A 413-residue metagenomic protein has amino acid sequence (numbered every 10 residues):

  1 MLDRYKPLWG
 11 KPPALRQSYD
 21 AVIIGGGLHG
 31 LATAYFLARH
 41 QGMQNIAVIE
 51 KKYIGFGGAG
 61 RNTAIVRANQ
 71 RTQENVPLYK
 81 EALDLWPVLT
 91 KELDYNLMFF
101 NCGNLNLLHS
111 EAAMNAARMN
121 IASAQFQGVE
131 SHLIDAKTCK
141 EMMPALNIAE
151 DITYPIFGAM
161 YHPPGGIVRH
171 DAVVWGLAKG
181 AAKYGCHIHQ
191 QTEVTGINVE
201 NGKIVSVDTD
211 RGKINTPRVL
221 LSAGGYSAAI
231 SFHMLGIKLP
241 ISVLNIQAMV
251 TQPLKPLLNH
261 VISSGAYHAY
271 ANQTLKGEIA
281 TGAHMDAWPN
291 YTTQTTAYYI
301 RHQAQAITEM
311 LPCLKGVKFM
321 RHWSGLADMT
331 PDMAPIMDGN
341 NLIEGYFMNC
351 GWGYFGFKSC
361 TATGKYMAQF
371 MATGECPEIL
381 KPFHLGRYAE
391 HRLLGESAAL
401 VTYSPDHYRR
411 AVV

Functional and structural regions predicted by a protein language model:
M1-A21, F36-Q44, D406-A411: Extreme N-terminal leader/targeting segments of oxidoreductases
G25-H29, K51: Glycine-rich Rossmann-fold phosphate-binding loop(s) that bind the pyrophosphate of adenine dinucleotide cofactors
Y35-R39, A64-V66, Y95-G103, G196-N198 (+3 more regions): Active-site substrate-recognition segment that forms the wall of the catalytic cavity or substrate channel
A38-G60: Glycine-rich FAD pyrophosphate-binding loop
T63-A145, A306-I307: Dinucleotide-binding Rossmann-like beta1-alpha1 core, especially the glycine-rich loop that anchors the ADP
P77-K80, L107-A116, M160-K179, H189 (+1 more regions): Short beta-strand to alpha-helix junction loop
A136-N147, Y298-M371, E375, K381-G395: Flavin (FAD/FMN) cofactor-binding core of flavoprotein oxidoreductases
M160-R218, Y226: Helical element adjacent to the flavin cofactor pocket in flavoenzyme catalytic cores
